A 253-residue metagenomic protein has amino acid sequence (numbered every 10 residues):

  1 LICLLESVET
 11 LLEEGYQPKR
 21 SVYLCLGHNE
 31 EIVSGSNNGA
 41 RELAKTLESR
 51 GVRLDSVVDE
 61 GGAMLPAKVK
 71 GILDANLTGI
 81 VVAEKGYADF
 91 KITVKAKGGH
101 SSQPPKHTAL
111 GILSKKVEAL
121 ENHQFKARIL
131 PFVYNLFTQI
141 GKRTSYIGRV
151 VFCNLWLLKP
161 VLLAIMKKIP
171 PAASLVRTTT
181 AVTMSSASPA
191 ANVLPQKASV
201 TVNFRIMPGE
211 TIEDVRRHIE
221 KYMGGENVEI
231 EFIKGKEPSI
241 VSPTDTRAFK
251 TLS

Functional and structural regions predicted by a protein language model:
L1-G79: Acidic/histidine-rich catalytic neighborhood of metal-dependent amide-processing enzymes
L1-S36, F90-A96, Q103-F125, V202: Alpha-helical metal-binding/catalytic segments enriched in His/Glu/Asp
L24, V228-F232: Generic structural signal for residues in well-ordered beta-strands
S34-G35, K142-T144, I240-A248: Short glycine/threonine-rich loop-to-helix capping motif typified by GTGT followed within a few residues by an Asp-Pro
L47-S56, A63-A75, I80-D89, S101-S185 (+2 more regions): Acidic-enriched catalytic cores of C-N bond-cleaving enzymes acting on peptides and small amides
F137-T138, R205, E231-D245: A short beta-alpha structural unit
V182, V202, L252: Hydrophobic, well-ordered secondary-structure elements that form the walls of internal hydrophobic environments
N192-A198: Short, flexible turn/loop "capping" segments at secondary-structure junctions
